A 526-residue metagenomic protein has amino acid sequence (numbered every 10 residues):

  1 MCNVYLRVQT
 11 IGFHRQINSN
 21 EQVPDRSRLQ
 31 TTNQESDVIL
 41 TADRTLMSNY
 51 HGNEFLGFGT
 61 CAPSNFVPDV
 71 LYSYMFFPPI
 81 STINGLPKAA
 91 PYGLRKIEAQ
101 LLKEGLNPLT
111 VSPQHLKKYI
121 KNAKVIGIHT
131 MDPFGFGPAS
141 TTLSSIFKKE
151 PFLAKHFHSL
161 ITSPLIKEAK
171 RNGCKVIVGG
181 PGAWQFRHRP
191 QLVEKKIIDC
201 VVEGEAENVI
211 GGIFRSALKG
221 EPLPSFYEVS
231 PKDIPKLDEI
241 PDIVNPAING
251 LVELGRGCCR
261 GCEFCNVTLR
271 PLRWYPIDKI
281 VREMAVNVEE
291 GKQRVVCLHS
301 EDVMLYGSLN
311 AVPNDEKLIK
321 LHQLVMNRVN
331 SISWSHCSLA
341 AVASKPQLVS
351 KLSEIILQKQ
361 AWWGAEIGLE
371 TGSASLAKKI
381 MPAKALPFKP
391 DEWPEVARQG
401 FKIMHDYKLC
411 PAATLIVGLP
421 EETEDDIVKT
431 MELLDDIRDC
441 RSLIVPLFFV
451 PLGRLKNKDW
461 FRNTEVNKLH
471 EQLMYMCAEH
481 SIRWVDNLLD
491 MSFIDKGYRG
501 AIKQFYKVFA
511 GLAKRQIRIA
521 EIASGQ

Functional and structural regions predicted by a protein language model:
C2-S64, P68-V70, L106-T110, C258 (+1 more regions): Radical SAM enzyme core and accessory elements
R26-N33, N49-F55, L86, G212-V252 (+1 more regions): N-terminal [4Fe-4S]-dependent radical SAM core
E35-L46, K232-T268, V281-V288, V295-C297 (+1 more regions): N-terminal pre-triad scaffold of radical SAM enzymes
L40, A285-P411, V417-E422: Conserved SAM/AdoMet-binding glycine-rich loop
N53-N84, P133-L160, I380-K389, V466-E479: A solvent-exposed, charged loop/short amphipathic helix patch at secondary-structure junctions
G93, L109-L237: Glycine-rich beta-alpha loop elements in corrinoid/cobalamin-binding modules across cobalamin-dependent enzymes
I126, F134-P138, C297-N310, A343 (+3 more regions): Flexible glycine/acidic-rich beta-alpha junction loops that bind and position SAM and/or redox cofactors in anaerobic
R187-K195, E421-D435: Catalytic cores of alpha/beta
